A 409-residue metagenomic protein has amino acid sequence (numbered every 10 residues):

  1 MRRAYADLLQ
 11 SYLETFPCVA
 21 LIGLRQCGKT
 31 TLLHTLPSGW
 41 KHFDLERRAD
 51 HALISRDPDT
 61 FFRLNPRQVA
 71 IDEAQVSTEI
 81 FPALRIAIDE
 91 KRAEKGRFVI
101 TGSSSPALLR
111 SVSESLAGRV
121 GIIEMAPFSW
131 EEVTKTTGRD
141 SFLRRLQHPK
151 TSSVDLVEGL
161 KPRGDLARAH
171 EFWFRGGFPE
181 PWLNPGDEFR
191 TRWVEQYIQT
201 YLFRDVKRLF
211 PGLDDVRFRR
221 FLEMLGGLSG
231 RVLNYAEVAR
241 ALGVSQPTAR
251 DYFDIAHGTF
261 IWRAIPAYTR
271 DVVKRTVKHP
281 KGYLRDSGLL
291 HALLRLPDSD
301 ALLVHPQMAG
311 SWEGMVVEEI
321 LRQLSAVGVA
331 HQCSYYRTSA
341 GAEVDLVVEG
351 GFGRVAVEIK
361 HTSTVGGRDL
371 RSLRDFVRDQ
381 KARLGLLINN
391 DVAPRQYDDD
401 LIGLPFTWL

Functional and structural regions predicted by a protein language model:
M1-L13: Pre-Walker A adenine-sensing motif
L21: Hydrophobic anchor at the beta1->P-loop junction of P-loop NTPases
K29: Conserved lysine of the Walker
L32: Hydrophobic positions on the alpha1 helix immediately C-terminal to the Walker A/P-loop
F81-I100, S104-P106, S113-S115: Conserved catalytic/switch belt of AAA+ P-loop NTPases
S111-G227, R231: Interdomain motor-coupling "hinge/lid" segment immediately C-terminal to the ATP-binding subdomain of NTP-driven enzymes
P149-S152, D391-L409: Domain-level recognition of nuclease-like catalytic cores that cleave nucleotide substrates
W182-G353: Accessory nucleic acid-recognition modules appended to NTPase machines
